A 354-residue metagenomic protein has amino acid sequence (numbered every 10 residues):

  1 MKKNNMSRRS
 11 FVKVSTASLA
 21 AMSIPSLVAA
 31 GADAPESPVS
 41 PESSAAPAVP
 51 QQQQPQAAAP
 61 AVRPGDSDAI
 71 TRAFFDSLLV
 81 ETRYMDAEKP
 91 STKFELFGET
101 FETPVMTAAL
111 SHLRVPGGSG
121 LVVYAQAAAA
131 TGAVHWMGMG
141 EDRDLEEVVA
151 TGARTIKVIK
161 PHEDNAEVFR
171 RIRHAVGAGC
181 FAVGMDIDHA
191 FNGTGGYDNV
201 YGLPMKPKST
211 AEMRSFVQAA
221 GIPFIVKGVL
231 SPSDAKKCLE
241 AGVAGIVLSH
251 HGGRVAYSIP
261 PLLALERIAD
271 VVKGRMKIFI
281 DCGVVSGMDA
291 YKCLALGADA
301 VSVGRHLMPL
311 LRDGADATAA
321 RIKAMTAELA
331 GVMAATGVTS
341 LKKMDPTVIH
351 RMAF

Functional and structural regions predicted by a protein language model:
N4, S10-A32: N-terminal export signals
E42-F101, K343-M344, H350-A353: An N-cap/entry alpha-helix motif that binds or orients negatively charged groups
F97-M139: Active-site cofactor/substrate anionic-group-binding motifs, chiefly glycine- and Lys/Arg-rich phosphate-binding loops
A108-G117, I159-N165, P223-L230: Active-site mouth loops of central-metabolism enzymes
A130-V149, I156-D164: A gly/proline- and charged-residue-enriched helix-loop-helix capping module
A166-I280, Y291, L296-A298, V303: Alpha/beta enzyme core
P261, R267-I268, L311-A330: C-terminal helical cap(s) of enzyme catalytic domains, especially alpha/beta-barrels
A327-F354: Charged C-terminal helix
